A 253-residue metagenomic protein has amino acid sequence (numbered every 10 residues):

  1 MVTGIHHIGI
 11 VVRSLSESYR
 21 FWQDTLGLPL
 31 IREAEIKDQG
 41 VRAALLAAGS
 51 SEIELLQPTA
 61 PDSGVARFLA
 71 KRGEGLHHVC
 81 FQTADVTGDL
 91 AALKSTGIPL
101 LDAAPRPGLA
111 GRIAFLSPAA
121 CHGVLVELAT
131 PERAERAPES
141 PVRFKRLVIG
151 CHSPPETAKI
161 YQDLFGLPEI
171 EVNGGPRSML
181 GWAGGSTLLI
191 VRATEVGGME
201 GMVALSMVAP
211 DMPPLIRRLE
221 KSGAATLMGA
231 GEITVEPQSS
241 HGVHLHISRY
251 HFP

Functional and structural regions predicted by a protein language model:
M1-A47, E54-P58: An N-terminus-focused feature that recognizes amino-terminal "leader" regions
M1-Y19, L76-T83, A129-A158, M202-L205 (+1 more regions): N-terminal beta-strand motif that seeds the catalytic metal site of vicinal oxygen chelate
S18-Q23, L93, T157-Q162, L219: Conserved active-site tyrosine of GNAT-family acetyltransferases
D38-S51, G175-S186: C-terminal "cap" of GNAT-fold acetyltransferases
L45-G49, D62, A66-V79, T87-A110 (+1 more regions): Active-site-adjacent scaffolding segments
E54-P58, C80-A84, A92, A129 (+3 more regions): A structural feature that tracks compact, well-ordered secondary-structure segments with a strong bias toward
L90-R143, M179-G185, L189, P213-P253: Vicinal oxygen chelate
S140-R192: A mid-sequence, solvent-exposed acidic-amphipathic segment
